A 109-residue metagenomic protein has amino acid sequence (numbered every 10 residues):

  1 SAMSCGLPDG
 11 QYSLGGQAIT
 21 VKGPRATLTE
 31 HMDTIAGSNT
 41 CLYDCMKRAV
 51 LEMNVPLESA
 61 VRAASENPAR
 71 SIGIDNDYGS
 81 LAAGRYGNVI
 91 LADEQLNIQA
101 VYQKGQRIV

Functional and structural regions predicted by a protein language model:
S1-A83, V89-L91: His/Asp/Glu-enriched, well-ordered alpha-helical/loop segment that forms or immediately abuts the divalent-metal
G87-N88, Q99: Structural beta-strand/beta-sheet cores of well-ordered domains, especially the beta-sheet scaffolds that support
Q95-Y102: Short, Lys/Arg- and Gly-enriched loop/turn segments at beta-strand edges
V109: Mg2+-dependent phosphoryl-transfer enzymes with acidic/Ser/Thr/Gly-rich catalytic loops
